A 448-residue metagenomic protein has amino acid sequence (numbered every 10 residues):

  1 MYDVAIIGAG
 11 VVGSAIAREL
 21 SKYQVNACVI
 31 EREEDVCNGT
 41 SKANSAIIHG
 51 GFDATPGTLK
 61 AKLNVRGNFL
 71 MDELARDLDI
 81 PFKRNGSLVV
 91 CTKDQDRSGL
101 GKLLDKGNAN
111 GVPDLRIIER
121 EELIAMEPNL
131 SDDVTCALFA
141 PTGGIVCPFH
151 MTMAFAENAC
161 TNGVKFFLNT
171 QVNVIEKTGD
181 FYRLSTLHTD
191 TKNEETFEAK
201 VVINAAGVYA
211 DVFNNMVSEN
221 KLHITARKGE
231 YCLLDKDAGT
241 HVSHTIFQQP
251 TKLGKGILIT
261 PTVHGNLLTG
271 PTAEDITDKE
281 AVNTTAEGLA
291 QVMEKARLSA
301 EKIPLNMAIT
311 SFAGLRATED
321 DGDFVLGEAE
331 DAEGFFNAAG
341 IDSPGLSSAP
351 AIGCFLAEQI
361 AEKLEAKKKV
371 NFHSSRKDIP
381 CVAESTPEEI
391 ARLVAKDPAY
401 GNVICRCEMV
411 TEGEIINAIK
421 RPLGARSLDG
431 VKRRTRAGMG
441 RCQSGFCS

Functional and structural regions predicted by a protein language model:
Y2-V29: N-terminal Rossmann-like FAD-binding beta1-loop-alpha1 element of flavoenzymes
V12, D35, Y209: Conserved Rossmann-like nucleotide-cofactor binding loop
A15, I175-D180, L184-G270, E274-T285 (+2 more regions): Flavin-dependent oxidoreductases
K22-K42: Glycine-rich FAD pyrophosphate-binding loop
A46-M126, G256-I257: Dinucleotide-binding Rossmann-like beta1-alpha1 core, especially the glycine-rich loop that anchors the ADP
K62-V65, V90-G99, F139-E157, F167 (+3 more regions): Short beta-strand to alpha-helix junction loop
F139-K200: Helical element adjacent to the flavin cofactor pocket in flavoenzyme catalytic cores
G254, V263-H264, D275, E280-V403 (+3 more regions): C-terminal catalytic lobe of FAD-dependent flavoproteins
